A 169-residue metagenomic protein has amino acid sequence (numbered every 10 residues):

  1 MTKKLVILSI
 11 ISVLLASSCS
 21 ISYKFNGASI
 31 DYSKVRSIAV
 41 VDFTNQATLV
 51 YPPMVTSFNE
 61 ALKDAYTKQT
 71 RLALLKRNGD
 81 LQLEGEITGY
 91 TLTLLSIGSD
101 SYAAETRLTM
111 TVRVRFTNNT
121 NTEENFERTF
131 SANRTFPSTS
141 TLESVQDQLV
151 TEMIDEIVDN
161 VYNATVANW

Functional and structural regions predicted by a protein language model:
M1-C19: Sec-dependent bacterial lipoprotein signal peptides
K4, R36-I38, T111: Short, proline-centered helix/strand-breaking motifs
S17-E60, D64, R71, N163-W169: A structural "domain/chain start" motif
N26, K68-A73, R77-N125, T129 (+2 more regions): Surface-exposed short loop/turn segments
T44-Y51, S140-Q148: Second-shell loop/turn segments in exported
Q146-W169: Compositionally biased, intrinsically disordered linkers/stalks adjacent to structured regions
